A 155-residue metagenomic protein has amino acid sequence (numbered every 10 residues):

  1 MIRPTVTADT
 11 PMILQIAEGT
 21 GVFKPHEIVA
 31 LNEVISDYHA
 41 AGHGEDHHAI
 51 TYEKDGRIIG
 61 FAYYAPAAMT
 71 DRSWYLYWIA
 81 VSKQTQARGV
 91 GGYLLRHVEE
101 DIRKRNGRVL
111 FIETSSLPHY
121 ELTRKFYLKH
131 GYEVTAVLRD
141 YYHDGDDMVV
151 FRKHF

Functional and structural regions predicted by a protein language model:
P4-Y77, S82-Q84, G92-H97, D101 (+3 more regions): Acetyl-CoA-dependent GNAT
A80, S116-P118: Active-site-proximal loop/turn and secondary-structure-junction residues that shape catalytic pockets, frequently
G89: Conserved G/P- and acidic residue-centered "switch" motifs that form tight phosphate/ATP-binding loops in soluble
I102-S115: Conserved GNAT acetyl-CoA-binding A-motif
E113-S116, L128-V149: Conserved catalytic-core motifs of GNAT/GCN5-like acyltransferases
T123: Helix-turn-helix
